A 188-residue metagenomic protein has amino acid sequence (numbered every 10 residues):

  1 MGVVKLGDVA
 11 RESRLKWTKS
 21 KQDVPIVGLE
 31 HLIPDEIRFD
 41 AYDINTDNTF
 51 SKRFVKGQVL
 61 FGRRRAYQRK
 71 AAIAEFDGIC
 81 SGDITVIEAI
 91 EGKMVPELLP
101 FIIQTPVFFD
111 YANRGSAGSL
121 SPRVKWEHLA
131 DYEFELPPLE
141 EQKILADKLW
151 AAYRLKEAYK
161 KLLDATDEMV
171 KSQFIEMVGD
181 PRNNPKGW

Functional and structural regions predicted by a protein language model:
M1-T18, D131-D147, L162-W188: Non-catalytic DNA-recognition/assembly elements of restriction-modification systems
V4-K56: Sequence-specific dsDNA recognition surfaces
F50-S51, V59-Q104: A short beta-sheet element
F61, R123, G187: Short aromatic/basic micro-patch
R64, G78-T85, A117-E140: A short glycine-rich beta-alpha junction/loop motif
F109, K143-A146, K156: Amphipathic coiled-coil signal-coupling helices
A152-Y159, L163-T166: Amphipathic alpha-helical coiled-coil segments
